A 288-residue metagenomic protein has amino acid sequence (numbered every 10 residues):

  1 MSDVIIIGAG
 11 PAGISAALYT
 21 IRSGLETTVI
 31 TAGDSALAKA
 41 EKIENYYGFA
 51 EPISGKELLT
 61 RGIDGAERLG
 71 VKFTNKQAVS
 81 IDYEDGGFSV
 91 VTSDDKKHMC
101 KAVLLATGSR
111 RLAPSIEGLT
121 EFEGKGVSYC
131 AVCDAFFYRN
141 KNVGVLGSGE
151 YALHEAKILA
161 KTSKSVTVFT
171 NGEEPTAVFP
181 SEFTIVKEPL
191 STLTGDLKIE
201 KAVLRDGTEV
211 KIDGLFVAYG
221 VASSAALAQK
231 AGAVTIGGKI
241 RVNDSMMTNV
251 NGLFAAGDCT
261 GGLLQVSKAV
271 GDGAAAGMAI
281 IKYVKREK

Functional and structural regions predicted by a protein language model:
M1-I5, K72-N140, F216, I240-D244 (+1 more regions): FAD-binding core/adjacent interface of flavoenzyme oxidoreductases
V4-E57, G65, K141-P175: Beta1-alpha1 glycine-rich phosphate/pyrophosphate-binding loop at the start of Rossmann-like nucleotide-binding domains
G13, R111, A152, V210 (+1 more regions): Glycine-rich nucleotide phosphate-binding loop and flanking beta-alpha elements of Rossmann-like dinucleotide-binding
A17-L18, L153-K157, A256-K288: A conserved FAD-binding loop/helix module that cradles the flavin
A38, A113-P114, H154, I212 (+2 more regions): Glycine/Thr-rich phosphate-binding loops of Rossmann-like dinucleotide-binding domains
K39-A40, I116-T120, F136-Y138, P175-E182: Short loop/helix-cap segments at secondary-structure boundaries that form the rim of catalytic
A66-D82, V90-T92, H98, K161-R241 (+1 more regions): A Rossmann-like FAD-binding core segment of flavoenzymes
S115, E121-F137, Y219-L264, A275-M278 (+1 more regions): FAD-site-proximal beta/loop scaffold in flavoenzymes
